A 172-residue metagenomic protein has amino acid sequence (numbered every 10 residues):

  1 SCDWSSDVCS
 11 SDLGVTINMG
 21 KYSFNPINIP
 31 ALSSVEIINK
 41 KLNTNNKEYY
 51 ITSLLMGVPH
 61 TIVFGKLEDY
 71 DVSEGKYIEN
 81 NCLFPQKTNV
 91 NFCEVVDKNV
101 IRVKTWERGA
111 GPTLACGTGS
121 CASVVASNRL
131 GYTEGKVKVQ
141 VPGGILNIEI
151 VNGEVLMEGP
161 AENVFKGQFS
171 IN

Functional and structural regions predicted by a protein language model:
S1-C9: Single conserved hydrophobic/aromatic residue that forms the stacking wall/gate of nucleotide- or nucleobase-binding
G14-V15, L146-N172: Charged C-terminal helix
A31-L32, I62-K66, C93-V96, E158: Short beta-strand-to-turn element immediately C-terminal to the catalytic PLP-Schiff-base lysine in fold type I
I38-E68: Internal active-site segments that recognize and position negatively charged phosphoryl groups and nucleotide moieties
N39-Y50, V96-G111: Short, hydrophobic/aliphatic alpha-helical segments
H60-T61, E74-W106, I145-E149: Conserved phosphate-donor
W106-P142: Active-site catalytic microenvironments in core metabolic enzymes, especially phosphate/sugar-handling
